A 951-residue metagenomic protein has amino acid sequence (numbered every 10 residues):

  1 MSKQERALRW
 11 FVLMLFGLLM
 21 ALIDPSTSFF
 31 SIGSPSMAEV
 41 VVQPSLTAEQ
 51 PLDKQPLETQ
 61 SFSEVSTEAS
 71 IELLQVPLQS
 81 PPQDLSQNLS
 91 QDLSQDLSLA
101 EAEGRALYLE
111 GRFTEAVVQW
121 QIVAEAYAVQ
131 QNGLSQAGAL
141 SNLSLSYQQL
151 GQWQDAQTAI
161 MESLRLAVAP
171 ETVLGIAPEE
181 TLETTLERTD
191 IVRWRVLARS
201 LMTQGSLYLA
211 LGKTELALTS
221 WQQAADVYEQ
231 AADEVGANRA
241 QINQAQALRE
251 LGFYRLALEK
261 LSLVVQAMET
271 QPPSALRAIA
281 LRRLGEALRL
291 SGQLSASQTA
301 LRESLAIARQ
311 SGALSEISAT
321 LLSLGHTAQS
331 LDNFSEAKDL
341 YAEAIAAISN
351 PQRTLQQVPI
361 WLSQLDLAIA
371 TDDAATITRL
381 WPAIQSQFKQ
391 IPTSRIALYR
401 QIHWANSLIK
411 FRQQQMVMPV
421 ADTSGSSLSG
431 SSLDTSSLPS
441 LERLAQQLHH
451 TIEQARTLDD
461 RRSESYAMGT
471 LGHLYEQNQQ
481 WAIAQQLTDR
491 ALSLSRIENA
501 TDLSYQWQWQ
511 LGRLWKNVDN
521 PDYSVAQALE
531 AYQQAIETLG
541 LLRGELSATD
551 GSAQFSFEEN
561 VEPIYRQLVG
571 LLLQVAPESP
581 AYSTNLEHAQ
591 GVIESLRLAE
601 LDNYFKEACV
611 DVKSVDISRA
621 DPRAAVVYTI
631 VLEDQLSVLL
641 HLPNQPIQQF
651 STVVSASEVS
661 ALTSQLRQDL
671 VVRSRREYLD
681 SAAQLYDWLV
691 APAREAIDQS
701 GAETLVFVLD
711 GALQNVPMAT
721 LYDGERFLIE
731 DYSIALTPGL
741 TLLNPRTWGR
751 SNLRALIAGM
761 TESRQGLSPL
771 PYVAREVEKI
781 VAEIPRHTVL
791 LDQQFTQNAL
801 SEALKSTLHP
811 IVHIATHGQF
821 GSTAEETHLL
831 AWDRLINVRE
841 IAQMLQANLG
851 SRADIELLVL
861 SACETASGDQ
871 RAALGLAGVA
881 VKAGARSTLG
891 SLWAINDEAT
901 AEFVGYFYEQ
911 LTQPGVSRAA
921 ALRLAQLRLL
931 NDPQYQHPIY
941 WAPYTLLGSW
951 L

Functional and structural regions predicted by a protein language model:
S2-F29: Sec-dependent N-terminal signal peptides
M20-G138, N142, E187: N-terminal leader/linker segments that initiate helical-solenoid repeat arrays
I32, K54, S63, I71 (+5 more regions): Threonine-centered tandem repeat motifs in low-complexity domains
D92, L99, R112, Q131-N132 (+17 more regions): Short coil/turn linker motifs that delimit alpha-helical repeat modules in TPR/alpha-solenoid proteins
A100, L107, Q119, Q136-L150 (+21 more regions): TPR/Sel1-like alpha-solenoid repeat signature
E115-Y127, S163, I384, L444-T451: Amphipathic alpha-helices of TPR/Sel1-like and other helical repeat/solenoid scaffolds
Q266, R302, A306, Q310-A683 (+5 more regions): Alpha-helical solenoid repeat scaffolds used for protein-protein interaction
C609, S614-R667, Y678-L951: Catalytic cores of enzymes
